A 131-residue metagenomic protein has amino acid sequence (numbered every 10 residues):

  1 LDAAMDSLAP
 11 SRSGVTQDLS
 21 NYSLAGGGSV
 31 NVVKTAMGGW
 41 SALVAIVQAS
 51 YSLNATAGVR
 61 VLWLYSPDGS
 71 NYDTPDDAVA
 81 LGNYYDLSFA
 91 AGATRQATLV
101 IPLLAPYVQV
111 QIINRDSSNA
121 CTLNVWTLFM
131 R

Functional and structural regions predicted by a protein language model:
L1-L24, V33: Extended, low-complexity segments enriched in Ser/Thr/Gly and acidic residues that occur primarily in surface-exposed
V30-I46: Contiguous beta-strand segments within globular domains
N31-T35, T94-I101: Exposed aromatic-hydrophobic patches
S41-V47, P102-C121: Noncatalytic modules at the cell exterior or secretory-pathway interfaces, chiefly beta-strand-rich lectin/adhesion
A55-V61: Short coil-to-beta strand junction motifs in C2/discoidin
A57, I113-M130: Edge beta-strands of jelly-roll/beta-sandwich modules across compartments, strongly enriched in secreted/luminal
L64-S66: Conserved Ser/Thr-centered positions that define the repeating blades of beta-propeller domains
V79-L99: Extracellular carbohydrate recognition and processing domains and analogous Trp-centered ligand-binding platforms
